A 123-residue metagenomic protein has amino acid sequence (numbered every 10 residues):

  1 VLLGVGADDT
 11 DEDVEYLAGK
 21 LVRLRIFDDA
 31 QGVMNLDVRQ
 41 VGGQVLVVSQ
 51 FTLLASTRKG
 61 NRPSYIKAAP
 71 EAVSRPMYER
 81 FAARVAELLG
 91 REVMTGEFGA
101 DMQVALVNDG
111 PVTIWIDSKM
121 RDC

Functional and structural regions predicted by a protein language model:
V1-K59, S64-V85, R91, D109 (+2 more regions): Short Lys/Arg-rich amphipathic alpha-helical segments
M94-P111: Short, active-site-adjacent segments that bind or coordinate small-molecule cofactors and metal centers
